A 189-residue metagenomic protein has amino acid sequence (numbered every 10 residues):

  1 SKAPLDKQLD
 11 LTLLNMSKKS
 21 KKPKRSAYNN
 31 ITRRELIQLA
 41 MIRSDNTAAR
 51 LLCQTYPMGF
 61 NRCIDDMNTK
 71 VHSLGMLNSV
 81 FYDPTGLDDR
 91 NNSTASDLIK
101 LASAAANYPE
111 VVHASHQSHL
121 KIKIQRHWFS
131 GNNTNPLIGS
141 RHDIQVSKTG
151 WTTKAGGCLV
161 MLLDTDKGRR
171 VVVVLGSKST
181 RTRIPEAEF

Functional and structural regions predicted by a protein language model:
S1, S17-N29, A105-H119: Short N-terminal secondary-structure initiator segments
S1-L11, L98: Active-site SXXK
K2, R43, L51-L52, L74 (+1 more regions): Short alpha-helical scaffold segments that flank and stabilize functional sites
D6, A49, Y108-V112: Internal amphipathic alpha-helical segments of the cytochrome P450 catalytic fold
Q8-K22, D88-D89, H119-I122: Acidic helix-start/capping segments at beta-turn-to-alpha-helix junctions
L13-N15, S44, G75: Short, small-residue-rich loop/turn micro-motifs
K18-Q54, F129-V146: Conserved catalytic neighborhood of penicillin-recognizing serine enzymes
R33-R34, P57-F189: Penicillin-recognizing serine hydrolase domain
